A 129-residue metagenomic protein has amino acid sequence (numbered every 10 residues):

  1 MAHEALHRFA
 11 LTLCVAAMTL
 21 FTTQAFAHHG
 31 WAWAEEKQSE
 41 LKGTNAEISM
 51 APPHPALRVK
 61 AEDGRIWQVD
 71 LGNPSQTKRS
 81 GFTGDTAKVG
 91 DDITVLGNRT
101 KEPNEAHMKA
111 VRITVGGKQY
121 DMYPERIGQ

Functional and structural regions predicted by a protein language model:
M1-L13: Bacterial N-terminal signal peptides that target proteins for export
T22-Q24: N-terminal signal peptide c-region/cleavage motif recognized by signal peptidases
W31-I48: Short, glycine/small-residue-enriched coil/turn segments at secondary-structure junctions
A51-K60: Short aromatic-glycine-enriched beta-strand elements
E62-G64, G117: Glycine-centered tight beta-turn/hairpin loop motif at sheet-sheet or coil-to-beta transitions
G64-N73: A short macromolecule-binding patch
R79-V95: Short nucleic-acid-contacting surface segments enriched for D/E, G, S/T with interspersed K/R
T100-P124: OB-fold/S1-family single-stranded nucleic acid-binding modules
